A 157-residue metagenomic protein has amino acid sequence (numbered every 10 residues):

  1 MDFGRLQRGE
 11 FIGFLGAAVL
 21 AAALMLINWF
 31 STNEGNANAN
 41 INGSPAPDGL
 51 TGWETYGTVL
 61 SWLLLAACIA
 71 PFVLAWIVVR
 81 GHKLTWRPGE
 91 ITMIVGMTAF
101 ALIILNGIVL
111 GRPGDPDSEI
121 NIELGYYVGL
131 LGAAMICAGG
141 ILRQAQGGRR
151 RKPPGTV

Functional and structural regions predicted by a protein language model:
M1-V157: Compact integral membrane and secretory-pathway proteins
